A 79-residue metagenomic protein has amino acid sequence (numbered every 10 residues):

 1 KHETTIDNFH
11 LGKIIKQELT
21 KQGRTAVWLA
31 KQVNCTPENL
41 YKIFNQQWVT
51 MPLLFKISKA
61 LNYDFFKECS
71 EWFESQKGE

Functional and structural regions predicted by a protein language model:
K1-T25: A short, Lys/Arg-rich alpha-helix, primarily the initiator
K21-Y41: Short alpha-helical DNA-recognition segment
V33-N34, F44, S58, W72-F73: A general structural motif at alpha-helix termini
T36, Q47, L61, S75-Q76: The DNA-recognition helices of helix-turn-helix-type DNA-binding domains
K42, Q46-K59: Short, basic-rich loop-to-helix N-cap that marks the start of a DNA-contacting helix
N62-E79: Short C-terminal boundary/hinge segments that cap the last helix of small helical domains
